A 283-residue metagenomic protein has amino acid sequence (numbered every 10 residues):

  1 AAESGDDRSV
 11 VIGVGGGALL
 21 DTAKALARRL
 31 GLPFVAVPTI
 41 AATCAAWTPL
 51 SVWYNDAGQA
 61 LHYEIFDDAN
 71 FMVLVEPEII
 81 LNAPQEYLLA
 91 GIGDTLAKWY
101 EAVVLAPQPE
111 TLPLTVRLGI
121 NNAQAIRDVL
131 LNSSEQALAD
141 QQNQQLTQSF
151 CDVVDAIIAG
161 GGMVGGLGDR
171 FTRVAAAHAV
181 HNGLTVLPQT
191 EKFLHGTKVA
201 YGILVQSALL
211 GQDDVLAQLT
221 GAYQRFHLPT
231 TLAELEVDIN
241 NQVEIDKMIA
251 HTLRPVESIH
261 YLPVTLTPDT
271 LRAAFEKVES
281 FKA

Functional and structural regions predicted by a protein language model:
A1-F34, Q136-F150: N-terminal small/polar loop signature for handling phosphorylated ligands or for N-terminal nucleophile
A18-K24, C44-W47, R173: Short glycine/serine/threonine-rich phosphate/pyrophosphate-binding segments that cradle anionic phosphate groups
R28-I120: A glycine/threonine-rich phosphate-anchoring loop and its flanking beta-alpha core in nucleotide/phosphate-binding
W99, I157, L187, Q206-L210 (+3 more regions): Generic structural signal for hydrophobic core residues of well-folded globular domains
W99, V103-P107, A137, G160 (+2 more regions): A short secondary-structure junction motif
L112-R225: Active-site segments that bind and position negatively charged phosphate/pyrophosphate groups
Q212-A283: C-terminal charged capping/lid subdomain of soluble metabolic enzymes
